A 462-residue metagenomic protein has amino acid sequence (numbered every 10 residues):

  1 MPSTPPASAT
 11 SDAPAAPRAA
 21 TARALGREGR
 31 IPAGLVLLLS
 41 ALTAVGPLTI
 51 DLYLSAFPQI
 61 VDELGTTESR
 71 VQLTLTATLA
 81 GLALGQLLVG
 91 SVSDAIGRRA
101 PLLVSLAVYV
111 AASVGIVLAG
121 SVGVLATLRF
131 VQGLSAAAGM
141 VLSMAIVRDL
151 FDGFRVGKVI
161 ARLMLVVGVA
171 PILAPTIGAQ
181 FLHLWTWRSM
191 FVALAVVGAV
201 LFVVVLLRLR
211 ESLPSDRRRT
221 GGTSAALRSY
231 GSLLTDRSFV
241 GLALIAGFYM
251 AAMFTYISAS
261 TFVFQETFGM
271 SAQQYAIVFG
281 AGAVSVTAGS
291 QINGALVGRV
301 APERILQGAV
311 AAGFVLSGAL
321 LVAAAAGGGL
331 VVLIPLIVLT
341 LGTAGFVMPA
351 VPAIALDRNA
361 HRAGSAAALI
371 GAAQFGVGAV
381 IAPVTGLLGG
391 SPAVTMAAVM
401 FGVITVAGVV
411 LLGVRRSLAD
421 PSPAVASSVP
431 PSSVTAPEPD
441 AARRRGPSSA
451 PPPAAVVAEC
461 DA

Functional and structural regions predicted by a protein language model:
R18-G29, S212-L242: Juxtamembrane intracellular "pre-TM" segments in multi-pass secondary transporters
E63-G65, G97, L118-V124, D152 (+2 more regions): Helix-breaking motifs and short loop linkers at transmembrane-helix boundaries and internal kinks in secondary membrane
L84-G123: Conserved MFS/SLC helix-loop-helix module at the cytosolic interface between two early adjacent transmembrane helices
Q86-G97, G289-E303: Helix-to-loop junctions at the C-terminal end of transmembrane segments in multipass secondary transporters
V108-G115, G123-V131, V331-L339: Paired small-residue
V124, A161-L207: Helix-loop-helix hairpin linking two adjacent transmembrane segments in secondary transporters
L128-V167: Cytoplasmic helix-loop-helix junction between adjacent transmembrane helices in 12-TM secondary transporters
V196-S215, V410-V414: C-terminal membrane-cytosol helix-exit motif in multi-pass small-molecule transporters
